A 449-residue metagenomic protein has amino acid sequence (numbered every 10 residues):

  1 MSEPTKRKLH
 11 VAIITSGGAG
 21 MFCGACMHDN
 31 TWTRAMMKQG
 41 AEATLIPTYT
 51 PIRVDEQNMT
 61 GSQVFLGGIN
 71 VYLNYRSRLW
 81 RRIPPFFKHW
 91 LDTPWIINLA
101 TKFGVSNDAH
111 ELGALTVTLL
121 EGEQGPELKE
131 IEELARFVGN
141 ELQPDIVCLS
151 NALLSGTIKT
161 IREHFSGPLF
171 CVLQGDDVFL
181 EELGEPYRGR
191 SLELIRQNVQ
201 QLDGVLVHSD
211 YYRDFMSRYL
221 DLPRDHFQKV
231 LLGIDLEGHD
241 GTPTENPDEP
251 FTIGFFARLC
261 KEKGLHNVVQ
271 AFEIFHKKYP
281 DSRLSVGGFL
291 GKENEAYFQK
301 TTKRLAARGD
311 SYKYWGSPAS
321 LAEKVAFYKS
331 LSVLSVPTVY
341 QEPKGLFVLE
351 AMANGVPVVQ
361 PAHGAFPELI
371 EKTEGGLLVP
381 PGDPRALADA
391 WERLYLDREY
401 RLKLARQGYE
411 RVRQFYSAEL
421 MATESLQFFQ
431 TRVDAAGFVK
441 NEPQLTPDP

Functional and structural regions predicted by a protein language model:
P47-E133: A conserved catalytic-core segment of Leloir-type glycosyltransferases
Y211, G233: Carbohydrate-associated surface elements
E245-K263, V269-F272, S285: Conserved donor-binding/catalytic core segment of Leloir-type glycosyltransferases
R283-Q299, Y314: Glycosyltransferase donor-sugar binding loop
F298-A322: Nucleotide-activated donor-binding/catalytic signature segment of Leloir-type glycosyltransferases, i.e., the conserved
A326-P343, V356: Acidic donor-binding loop of glycosyltransferase active sites
K372-T373, L377-P384, R393-R398: Conserved acidic donor-binding segment of nucleotide-sugar-dependent glycosyltransferases
A386, R393, Y400-Q414, M421-Q427 (+1 more regions): A short, well-ordered alpha-helix in the C-terminal region of glycosyltransferases
